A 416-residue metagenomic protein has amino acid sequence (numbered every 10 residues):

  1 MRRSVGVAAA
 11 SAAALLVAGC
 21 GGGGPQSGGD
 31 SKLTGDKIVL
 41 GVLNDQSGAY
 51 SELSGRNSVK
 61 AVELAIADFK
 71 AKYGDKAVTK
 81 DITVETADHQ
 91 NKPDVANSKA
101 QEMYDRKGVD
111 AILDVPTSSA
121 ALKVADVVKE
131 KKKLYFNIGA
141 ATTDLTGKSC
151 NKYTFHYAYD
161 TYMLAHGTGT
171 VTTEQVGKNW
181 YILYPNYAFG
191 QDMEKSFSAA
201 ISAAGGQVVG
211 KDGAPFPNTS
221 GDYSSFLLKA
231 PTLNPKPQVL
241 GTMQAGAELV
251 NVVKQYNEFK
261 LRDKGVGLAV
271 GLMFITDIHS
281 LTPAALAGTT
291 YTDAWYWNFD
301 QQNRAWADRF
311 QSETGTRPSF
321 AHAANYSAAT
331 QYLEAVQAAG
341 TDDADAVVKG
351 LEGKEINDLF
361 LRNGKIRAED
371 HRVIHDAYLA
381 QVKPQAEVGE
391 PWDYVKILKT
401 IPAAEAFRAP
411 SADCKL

Functional and structural regions predicted by a protein language model:
M1-V39, A71-D75, D413-L416: Short, low-complexity disordered leader/linker segments with a strong preference for bacterial N-terminal type II
G24-S31, R56-S58, K72-G147, Y157 (+2 more regions): Beta-alpha junction/loop-to-helix N-cap segments that form part of ligand/metal-binding clefts
G28-E63, E85-P93, P116-T117, L183-Q191 (+1 more regions): Extracytoplasmic "Venus flytrap"
I38, E355, L359-L416: Solvent-exposed, acidic/polar segments of extracytosolic/periplasmic ligand-binding ectodomains
E52-D75, S196-S202: Short, polar/charged alpha-helical segment
V95-S98, T143-T146, N151-E258, W295-A305: Extracellular/periplasmic Venus flytrap/periplasmic-binding protein
M103-P116, F136-I138, Y181-Y184, N234-G246 (+3 more regions): Periplasmic-binding protein-like
Y256-A328, Q337-G340, D393-L416: Extracellular/periplasmic periplasmic-binding protein-like sensory domains
